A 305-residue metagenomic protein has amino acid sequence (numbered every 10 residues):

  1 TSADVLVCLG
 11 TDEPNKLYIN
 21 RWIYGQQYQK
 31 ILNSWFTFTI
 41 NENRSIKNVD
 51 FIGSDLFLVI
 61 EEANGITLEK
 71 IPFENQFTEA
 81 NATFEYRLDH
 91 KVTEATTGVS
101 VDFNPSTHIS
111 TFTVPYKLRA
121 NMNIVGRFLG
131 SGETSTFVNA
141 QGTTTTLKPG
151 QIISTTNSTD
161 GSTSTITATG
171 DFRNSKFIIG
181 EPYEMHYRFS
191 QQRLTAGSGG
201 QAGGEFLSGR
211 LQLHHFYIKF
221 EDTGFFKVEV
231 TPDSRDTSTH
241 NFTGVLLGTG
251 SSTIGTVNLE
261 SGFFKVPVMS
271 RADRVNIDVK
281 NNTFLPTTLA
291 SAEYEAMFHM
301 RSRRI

Functional and structural regions predicted by a protein language model:
T1-I305: Beta-sheet repeat architectures centered on beta-propellers
